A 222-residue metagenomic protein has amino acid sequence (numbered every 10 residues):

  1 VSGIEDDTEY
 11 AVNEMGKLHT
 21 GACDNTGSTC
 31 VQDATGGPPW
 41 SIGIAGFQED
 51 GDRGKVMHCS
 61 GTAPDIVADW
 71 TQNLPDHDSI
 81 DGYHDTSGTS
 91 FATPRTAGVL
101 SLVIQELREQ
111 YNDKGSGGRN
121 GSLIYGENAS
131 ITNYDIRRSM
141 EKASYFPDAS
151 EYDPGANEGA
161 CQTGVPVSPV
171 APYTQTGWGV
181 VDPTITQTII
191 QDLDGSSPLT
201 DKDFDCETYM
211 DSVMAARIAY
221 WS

Functional and structural regions predicted by a protein language model:
V1-G3, A22-C23, R108-N112: Short acidic, glycine-rich surface-loop motifs adjacent to enzyme active sites
S2, T86, S90-P94, E127-Y134 (+1 more regions): Soluble non-cytosolic domains of exported or imported proteins
G3-Y10, P39, R95-G98, L102 (+4 more regions): Extracytoplasmic/secreted proteins, especially bacterial periplasmic and envelope-associated proteins
I4-T8, V31, T62: A general structural detector for well-ordered alpha-helical segments in enzyme core domains, enriched
E9-N13, D24, G46-E49, S101-E109 (+1 more regions): Sec-exported extracytoplasmic/periplasmic mature domains
K17, D33-E109, V181: Extracellular S/T/G-rich loop segment that most often corresponds to the catalytic His/Ser-adjacent loop
N25-C30: Active-site environment of divalent metal-dependent phosphoester hydrolases
Q105-S222: C-terminal subdomain of the subtilisin-like protease fold in secreted/lumenal serine endopeptidases
